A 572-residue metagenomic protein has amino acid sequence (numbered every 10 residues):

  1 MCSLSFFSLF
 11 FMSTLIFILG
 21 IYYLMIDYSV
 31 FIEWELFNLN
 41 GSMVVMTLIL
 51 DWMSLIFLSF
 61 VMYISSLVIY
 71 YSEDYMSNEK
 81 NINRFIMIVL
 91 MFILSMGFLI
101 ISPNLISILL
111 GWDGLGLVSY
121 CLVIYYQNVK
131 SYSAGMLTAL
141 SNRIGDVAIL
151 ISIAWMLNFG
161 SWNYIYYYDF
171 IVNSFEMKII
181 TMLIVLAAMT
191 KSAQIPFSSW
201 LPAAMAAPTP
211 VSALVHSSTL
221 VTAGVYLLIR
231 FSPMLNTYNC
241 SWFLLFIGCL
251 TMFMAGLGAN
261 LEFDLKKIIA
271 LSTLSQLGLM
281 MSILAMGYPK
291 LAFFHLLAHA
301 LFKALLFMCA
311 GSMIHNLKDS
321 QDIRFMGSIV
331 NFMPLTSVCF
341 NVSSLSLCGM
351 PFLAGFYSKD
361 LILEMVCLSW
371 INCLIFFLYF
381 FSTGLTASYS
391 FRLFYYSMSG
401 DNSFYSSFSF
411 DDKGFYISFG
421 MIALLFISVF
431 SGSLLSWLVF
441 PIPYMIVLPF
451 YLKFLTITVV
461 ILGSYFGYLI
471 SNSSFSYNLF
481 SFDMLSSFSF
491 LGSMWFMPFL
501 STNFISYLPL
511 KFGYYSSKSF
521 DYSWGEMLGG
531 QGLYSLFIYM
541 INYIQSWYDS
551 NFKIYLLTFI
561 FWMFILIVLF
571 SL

Functional and structural regions predicted by a protein language model:
M1-L572: Core, highly hydrophobic multi-pass alpha-helical transmembrane subunits of bioenergetic inner membranes
